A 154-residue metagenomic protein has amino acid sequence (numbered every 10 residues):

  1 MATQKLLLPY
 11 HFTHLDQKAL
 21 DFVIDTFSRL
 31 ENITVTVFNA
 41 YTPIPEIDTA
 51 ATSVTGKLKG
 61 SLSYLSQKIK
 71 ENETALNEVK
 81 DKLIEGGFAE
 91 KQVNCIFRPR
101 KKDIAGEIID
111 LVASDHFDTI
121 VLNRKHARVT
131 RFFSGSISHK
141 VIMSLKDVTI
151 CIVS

Functional and structural regions predicted by a protein language model:
A2-S61: Small/aliphatic-rich secondary-structure junction motif
F22, E71-V79, E107: Short, solvent-exposed amphipathic alpha-helices that sit in or adjacent to ligand/effector-binding or catalytic
L58-T74: A short acidic, glycine-rich active-site loop that binds or catalyzes chemistry on phosphate/adenosine moieties
D81-T119, H139: Structural beta-alpha unit
T119-K140, S144: Glycine-rich, Arg-bearing micro-motifs that act as flexible, cationic patches
I142-S154: Short, flexible loop segments at boundaries between secondary-structure elements
